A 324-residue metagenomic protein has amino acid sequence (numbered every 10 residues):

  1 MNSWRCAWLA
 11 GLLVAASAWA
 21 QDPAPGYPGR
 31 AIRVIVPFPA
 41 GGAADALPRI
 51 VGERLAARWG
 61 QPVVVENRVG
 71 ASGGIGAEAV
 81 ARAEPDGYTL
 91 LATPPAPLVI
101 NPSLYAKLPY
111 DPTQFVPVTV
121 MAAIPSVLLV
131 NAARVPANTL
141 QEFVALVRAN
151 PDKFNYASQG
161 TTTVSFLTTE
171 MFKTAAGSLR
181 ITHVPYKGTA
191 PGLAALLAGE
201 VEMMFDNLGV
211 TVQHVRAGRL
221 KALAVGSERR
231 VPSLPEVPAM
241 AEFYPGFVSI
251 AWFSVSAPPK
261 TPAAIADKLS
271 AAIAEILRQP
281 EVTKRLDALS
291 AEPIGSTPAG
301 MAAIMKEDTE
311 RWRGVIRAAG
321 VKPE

Functional and structural regions predicted by a protein language model:
M1-S3: N-terminal secretory signal peptides that target proteins for export/translocation
R5-S17: Bacterial N-terminal signal peptides
A20-Q114, K153, G177-M203, H214 (+3 more regions): N-terminal (or domain-start) structured segment
G29-A31, R216, A222, E236 (+1 more regions): An extracytoplasmic/periplasmic, membrane-proximal ligand-sensing/linker region
A46, I50, R54, I75 (+15 more regions): Extracytoplasmic/secreted proteins, especially bacterial periplasmic and envelope-associated proteins
R82-Y88, S103-P191, M240, I250-R285: Hinge/capping helix and adjacent helix->loop/strand transition within the periplasmic-binding protein
P97-K107, E170-A175, E202-P235: A ligand-binding cleft/hinge motif common to bilobed small-molecule-binding domains
